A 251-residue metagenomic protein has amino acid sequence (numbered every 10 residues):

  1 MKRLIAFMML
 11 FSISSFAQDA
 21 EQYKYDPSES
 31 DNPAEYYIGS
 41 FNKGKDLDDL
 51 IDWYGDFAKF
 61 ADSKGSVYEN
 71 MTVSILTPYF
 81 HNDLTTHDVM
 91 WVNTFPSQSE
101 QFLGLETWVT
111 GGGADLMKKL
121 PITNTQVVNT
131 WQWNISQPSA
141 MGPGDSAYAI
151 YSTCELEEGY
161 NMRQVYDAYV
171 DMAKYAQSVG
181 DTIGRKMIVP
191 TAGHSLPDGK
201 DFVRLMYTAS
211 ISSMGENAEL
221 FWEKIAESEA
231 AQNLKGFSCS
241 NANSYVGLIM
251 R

Functional and structural regions predicted by a protein language model:
L4-I13: Sec-dependent N-terminal signal peptides
A17-G111, D115, L120-R251: Short S/T/G/P-rich N-terminal loop/turn motif that feeds into the first structured element of a domain
